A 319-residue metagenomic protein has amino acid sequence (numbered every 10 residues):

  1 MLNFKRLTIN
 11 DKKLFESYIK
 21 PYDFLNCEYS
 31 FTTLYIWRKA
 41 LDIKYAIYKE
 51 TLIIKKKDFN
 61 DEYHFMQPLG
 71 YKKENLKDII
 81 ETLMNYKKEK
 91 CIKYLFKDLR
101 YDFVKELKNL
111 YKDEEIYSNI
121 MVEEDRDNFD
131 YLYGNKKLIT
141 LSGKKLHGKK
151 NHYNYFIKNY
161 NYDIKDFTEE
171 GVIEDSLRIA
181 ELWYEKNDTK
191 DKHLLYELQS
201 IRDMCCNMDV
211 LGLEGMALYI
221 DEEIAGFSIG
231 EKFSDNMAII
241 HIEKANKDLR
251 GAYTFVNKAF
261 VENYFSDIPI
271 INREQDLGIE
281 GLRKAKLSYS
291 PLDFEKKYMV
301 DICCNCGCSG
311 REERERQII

Functional and structural regions predicted by a protein language model:
M1-K49, K192: Amide-forming acyltransferase catalytic core, primarily the GNAT-like/NAT-type and related acyltransferase folds
S30-D102, E106-L107, Y219-K247: Conserved donor-binding loop and adjoining core beta-sheet/short helix segment in diverse acyl/aminoacyl transferases
L95-F96, K165, I270-R273: Short catalytic-loop micro-motif centered on adjacent basic/acidic residues
V104-Y117, A285-K286: Short, aromatic/basic amphipathic alpha-helical patches
E114-T189: Acyltransferase donor/substrate-recognition loop-hinge adjacent to the catalytic core
M121-T140, N272-I319: Active-site/acyl-donor-binding loops of N-acyltransferases
E174-E223: Short, conserved active-site entrance elements at the starts or edges of catalytic domains
L213-D301: Aromatic (often tryptophan-rich) hydrophobic motifs at membrane interfaces
